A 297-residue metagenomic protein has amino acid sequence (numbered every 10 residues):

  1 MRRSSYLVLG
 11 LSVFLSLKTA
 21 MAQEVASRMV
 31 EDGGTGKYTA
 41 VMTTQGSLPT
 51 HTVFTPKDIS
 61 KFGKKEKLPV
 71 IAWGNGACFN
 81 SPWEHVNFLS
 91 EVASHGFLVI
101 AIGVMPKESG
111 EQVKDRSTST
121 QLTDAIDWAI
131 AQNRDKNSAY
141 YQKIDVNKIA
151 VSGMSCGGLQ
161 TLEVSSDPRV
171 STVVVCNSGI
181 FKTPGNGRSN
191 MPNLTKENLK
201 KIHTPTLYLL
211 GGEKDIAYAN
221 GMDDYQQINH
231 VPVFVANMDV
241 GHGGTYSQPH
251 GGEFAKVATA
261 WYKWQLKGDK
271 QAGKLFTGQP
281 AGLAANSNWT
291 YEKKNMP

Functional and structural regions predicted by a protein language model:
V8-K18: Bacterial N-terminal signal peptides
Q23-E66: N-terminal cap/lid segment of alpha/beta-hydrolase-fold proteins
S60-K67, E111-L159: Gly/Ser-rich "nucleophile elbow"/oxyanion-hole loop immediately N-terminal to the catalytic nucleophile in hydrolases
K65-G76: Short beta-strand element of the alpha/beta-hydrolase
P82-I102: Short amphipathic alpha-helix adjacent to the substrate-entry channel of hydrolases
G158-P168: Short glycine-enriched nucleophile-adjacent loop and the immediately C-terminal alpha-helix near the catalytic center
S171-Q248: The feature captures the conserved acid-bearing segment of alpha/beta-hydrolase catalytic domains
V240-G243, Q248-P297: Alpha/beta-hydrolase-fold serine-hydrolase catalytic core, especially in secreted/extracellular enzymes
